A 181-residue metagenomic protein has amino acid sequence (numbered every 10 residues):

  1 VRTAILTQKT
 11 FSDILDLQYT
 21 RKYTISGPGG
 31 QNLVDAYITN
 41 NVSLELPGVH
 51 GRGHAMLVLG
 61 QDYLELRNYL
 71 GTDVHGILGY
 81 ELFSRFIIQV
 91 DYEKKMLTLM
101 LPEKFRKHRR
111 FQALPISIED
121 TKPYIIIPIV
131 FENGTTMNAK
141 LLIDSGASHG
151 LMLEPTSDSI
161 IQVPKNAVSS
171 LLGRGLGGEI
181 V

Functional and structural regions predicted by a protein language model:
V1-V181: Pepsin/retropepsin-fold aspartyl endopeptidases
